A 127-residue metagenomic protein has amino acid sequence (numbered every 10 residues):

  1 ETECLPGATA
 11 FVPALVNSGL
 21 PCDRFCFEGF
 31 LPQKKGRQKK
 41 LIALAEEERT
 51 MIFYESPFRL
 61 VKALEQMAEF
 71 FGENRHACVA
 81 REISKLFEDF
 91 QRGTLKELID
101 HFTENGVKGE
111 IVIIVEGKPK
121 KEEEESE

Functional and structural regions predicted by a protein language model:
E1-E47: Class I SAM-dependent methyltransferase SAM-binding "motif I" and its flanking Rossmann-like core
R49-E127: A contiguous loop/helix-start segment that scaffolds small-molecule binding in enzyme catalytic cores
